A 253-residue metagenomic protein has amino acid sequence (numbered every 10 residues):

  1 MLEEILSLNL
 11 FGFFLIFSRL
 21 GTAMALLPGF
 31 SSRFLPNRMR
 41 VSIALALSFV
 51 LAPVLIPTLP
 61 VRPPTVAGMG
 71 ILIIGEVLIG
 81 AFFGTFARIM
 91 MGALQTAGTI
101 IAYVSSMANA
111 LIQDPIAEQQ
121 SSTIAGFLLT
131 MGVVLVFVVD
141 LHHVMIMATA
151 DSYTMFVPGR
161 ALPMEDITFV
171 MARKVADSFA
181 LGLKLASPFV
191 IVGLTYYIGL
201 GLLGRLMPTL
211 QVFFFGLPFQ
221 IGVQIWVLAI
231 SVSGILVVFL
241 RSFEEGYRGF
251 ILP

Functional and structural regions predicted by a protein language model:
M1-P253: Hydrophobic alpha-helical segments and their helix-loop boundaries in membrane and membrane-proximal proteins
